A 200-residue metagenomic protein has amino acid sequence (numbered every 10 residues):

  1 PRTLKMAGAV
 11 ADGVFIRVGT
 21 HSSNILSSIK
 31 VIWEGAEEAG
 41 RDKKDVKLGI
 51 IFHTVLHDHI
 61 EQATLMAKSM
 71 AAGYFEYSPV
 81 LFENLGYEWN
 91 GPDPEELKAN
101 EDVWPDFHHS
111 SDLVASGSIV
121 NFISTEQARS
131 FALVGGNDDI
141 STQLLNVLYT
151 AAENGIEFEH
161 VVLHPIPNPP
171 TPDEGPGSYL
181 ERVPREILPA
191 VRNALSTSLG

Functional and structural regions predicted by a protein language model:
P1, G19, I51-V55, I166-N168: Active-site beta-loop-alpha junctions enriched in small/polar residues
R2-T3, H59: Short acidic active-site motifs
L4-G8, L145: Alpha-helical segments flanking ligand/cofactor-binding loops in enzyme cores
V10, N24-S28, H59, G175-L180: Residues at alpha-helix caps and immediate loop-helix transition turns in enzyme cores, especially N- and C-cap
D12-F15, E159: Receiver (REC) domain switch/active-site residues of two-component response regulators
V18-S22, V161-L180: Glycine-rich, proline-tolerant flexible connector loops at the mouths of alpha/beta enzymes
I25-I156, L195-L199: An alpha-helical appendage that flanks or caps ligand/catalytic pockets
E181-L199: Alpha-helix-loop-beta-strand connector modules within alpha/beta enzyme cores
